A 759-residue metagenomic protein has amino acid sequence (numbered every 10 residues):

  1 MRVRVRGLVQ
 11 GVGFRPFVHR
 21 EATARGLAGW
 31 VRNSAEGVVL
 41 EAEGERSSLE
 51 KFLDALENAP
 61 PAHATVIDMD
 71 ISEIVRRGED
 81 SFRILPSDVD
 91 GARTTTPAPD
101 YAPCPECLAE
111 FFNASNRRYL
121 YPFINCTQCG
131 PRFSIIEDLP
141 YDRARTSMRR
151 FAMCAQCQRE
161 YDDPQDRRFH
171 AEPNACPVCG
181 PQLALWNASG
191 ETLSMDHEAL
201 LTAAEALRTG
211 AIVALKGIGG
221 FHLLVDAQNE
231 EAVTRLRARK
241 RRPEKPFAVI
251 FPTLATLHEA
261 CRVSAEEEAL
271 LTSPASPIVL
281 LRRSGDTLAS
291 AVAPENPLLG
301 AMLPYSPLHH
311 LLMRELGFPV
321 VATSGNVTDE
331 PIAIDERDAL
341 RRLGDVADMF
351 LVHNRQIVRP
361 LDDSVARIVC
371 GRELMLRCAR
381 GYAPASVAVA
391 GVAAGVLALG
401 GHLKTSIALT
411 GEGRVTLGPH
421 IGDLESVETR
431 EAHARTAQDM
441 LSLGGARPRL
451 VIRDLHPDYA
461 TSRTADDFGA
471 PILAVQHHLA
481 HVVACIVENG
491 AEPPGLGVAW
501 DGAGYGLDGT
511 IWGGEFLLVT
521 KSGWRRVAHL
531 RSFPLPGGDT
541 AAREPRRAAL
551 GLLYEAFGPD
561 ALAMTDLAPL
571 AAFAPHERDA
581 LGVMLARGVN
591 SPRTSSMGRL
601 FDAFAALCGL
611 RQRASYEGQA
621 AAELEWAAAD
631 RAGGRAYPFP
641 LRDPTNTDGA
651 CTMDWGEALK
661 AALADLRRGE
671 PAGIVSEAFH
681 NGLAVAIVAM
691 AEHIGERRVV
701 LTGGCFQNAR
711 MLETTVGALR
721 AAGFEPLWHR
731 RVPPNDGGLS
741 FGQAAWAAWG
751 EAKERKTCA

Functional and structural regions predicted by a protein language model:
M1-P173, P177-A184: Intrinsically disordered, low-complexity, mixed-charge
I71-E73, I212, G220-R283: A phosphate-binding glycine/aspartate-rich beta-alpha loop in the early core of alpha/beta enzymes
E160, E315-A390, V589, T594: Internal gly/pro-rich beta-alpha loop/helix module that stabilizes soluble enzyme cofactors or their anionic handles
P173, G180-Q182, G401-E431, R435-D439 (+2 more regions): A contiguous, well-structured pocket-lining segment that forms one wall/lid of small-molecule binding clefts in soluble
A214, G445-P457, E696-F706: Short glycine-rich phosphate-binding loop at a beta-alpha junction
H258-S264, L311, I332-A339, D363-S364 (+2 more regions): Conserved phosphate-binding catalytic cores of ATP/NTP-utilizing and phosphoryl-transfer enzymes
D454, G469-H481, R698-T702, A709 (+1 more regions): Conserved phosphate-binding/catalytic loops in two-lobed NTP-binding clefts
I486-Y554, A586, T594-S595, F601-L607 (+2 more regions): Active-site histidine-anchored catalytic micro-motif
